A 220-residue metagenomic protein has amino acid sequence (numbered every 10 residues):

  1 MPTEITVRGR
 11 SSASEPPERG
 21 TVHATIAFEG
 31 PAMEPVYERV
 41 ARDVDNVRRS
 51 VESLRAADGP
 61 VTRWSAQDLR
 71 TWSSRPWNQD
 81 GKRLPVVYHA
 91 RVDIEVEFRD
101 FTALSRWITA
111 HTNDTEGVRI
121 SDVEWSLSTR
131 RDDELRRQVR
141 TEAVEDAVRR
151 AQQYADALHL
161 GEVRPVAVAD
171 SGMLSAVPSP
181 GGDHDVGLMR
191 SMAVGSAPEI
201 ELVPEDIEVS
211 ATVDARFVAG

Functional and structural regions predicted by a protein language model:
M1-G220: Short, charge-dense linear interaction motifs
